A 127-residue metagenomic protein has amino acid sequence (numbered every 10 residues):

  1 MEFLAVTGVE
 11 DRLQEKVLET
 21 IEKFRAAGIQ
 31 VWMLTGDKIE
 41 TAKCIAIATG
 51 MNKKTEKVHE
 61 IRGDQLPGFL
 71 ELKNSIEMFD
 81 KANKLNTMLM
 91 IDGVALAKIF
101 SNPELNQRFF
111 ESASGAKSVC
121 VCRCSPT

Functional and structural regions predicted by a protein language model:
M1-T127: Cytosolic catalytic headpieces and adjacent flexible linkers of membrane translocases
